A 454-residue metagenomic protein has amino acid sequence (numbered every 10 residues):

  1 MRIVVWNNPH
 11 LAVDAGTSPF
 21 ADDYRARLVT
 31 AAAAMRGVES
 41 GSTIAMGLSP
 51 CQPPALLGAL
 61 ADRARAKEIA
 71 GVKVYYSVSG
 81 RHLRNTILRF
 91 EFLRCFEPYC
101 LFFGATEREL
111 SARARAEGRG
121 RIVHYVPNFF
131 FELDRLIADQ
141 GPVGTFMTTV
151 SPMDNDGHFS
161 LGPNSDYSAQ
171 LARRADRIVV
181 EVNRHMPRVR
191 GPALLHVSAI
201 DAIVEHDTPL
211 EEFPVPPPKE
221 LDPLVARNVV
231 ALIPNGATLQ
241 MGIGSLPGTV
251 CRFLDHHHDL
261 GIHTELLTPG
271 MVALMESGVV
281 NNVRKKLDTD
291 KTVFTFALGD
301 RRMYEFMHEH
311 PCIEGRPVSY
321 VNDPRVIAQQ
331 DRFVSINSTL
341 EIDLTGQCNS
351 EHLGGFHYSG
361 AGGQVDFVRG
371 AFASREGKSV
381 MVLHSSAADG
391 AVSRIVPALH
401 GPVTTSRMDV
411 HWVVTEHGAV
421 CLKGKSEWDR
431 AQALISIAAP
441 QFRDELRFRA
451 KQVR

Functional and structural regions predicted by a protein language model:
R2-R454: Conserved alpha/beta enzyme-core scaffold
